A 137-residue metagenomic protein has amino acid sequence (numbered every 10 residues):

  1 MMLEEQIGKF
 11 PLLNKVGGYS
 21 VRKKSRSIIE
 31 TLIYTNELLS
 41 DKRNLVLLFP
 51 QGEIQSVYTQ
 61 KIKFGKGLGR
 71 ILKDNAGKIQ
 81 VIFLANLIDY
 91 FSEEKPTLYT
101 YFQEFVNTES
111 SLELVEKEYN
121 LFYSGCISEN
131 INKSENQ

Functional and structural regions predicted by a protein language model:
M1-R26: Catalytic core of membrane glycerolipid acyltransferases/transacylases, capturing the structured, soluble-facing
V21, S25-I28, Y58-I62: Flexible, glycine- and charge-enriched loops at secondary-structure boundaries
L32-Q137: Non-catalytic C-terminal accessory region of glycerolipid acyltransferases and related lyso-lipid remodeling enzymes
